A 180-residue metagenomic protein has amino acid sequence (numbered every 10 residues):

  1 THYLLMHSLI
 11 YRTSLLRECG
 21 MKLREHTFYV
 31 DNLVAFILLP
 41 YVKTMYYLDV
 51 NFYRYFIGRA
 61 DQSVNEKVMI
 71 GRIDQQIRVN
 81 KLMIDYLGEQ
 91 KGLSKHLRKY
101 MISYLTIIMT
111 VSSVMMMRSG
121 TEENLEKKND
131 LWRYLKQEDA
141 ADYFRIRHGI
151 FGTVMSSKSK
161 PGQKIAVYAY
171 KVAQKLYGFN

Functional and structural regions predicted by a protein language model:
T1-Y46, I57, D61-M69: Donor-binding/catalytic cores of nucleotide-activated saccharide and glycerol-phosphate transferases/polymerases
M21, L39-V42, L48, D61-E66 (+6 more regions): Gram-positive cell-envelope targeting signals
L23, E89-H96: Inter-helical turn/loop segments and adjacent helix faces that build the functional surface of alpha-helical bundle
V50-R59, N65-G92, V111, M115-A141: Catalytic core of nucleotide-sugar-dependent glycosyltransferases
S94-K99, I146: Short, surface-exposed acidic
L97-S103, L125-N129: Short, charged, amphipathic alpha-helical segments
Y100-M115: Amphipathic alpha-helical repeat scaffolds of TPR domains
R118-N180: Membrane-interface aromatic/basic loop that binds lipid-linked glycans or pyrophosphate carriers, typified by
